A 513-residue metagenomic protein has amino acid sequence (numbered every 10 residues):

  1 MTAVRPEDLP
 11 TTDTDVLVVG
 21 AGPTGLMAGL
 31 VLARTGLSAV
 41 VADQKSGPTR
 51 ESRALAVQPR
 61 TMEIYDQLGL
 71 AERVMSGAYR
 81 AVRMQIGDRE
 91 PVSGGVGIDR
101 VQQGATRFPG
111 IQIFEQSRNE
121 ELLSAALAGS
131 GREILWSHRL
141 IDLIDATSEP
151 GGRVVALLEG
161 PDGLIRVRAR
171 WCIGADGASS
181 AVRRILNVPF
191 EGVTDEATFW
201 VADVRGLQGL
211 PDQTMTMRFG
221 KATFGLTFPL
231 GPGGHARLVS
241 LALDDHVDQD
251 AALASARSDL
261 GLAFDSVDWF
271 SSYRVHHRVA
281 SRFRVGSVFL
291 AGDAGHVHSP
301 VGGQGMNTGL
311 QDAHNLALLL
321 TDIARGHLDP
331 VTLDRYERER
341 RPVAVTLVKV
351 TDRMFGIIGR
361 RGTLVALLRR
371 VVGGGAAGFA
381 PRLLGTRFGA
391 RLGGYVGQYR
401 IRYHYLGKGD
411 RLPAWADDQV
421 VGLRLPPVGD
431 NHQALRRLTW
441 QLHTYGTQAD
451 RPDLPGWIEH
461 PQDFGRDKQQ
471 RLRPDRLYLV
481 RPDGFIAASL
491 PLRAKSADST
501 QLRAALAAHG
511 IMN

Functional and structural regions predicted by a protein language model:
M1-D15, V19, R34-T35, Q44 (+7 more regions): Helical substrate-recognition/capping region of FAD-dependent monooxygenase/halogenase enzymes
T12-T14, D162-W171: Core beta-strand elements of the Rossmann-like FAD/NAD(P) dinucleotide-binding domain in flavoenzyme oxidoreductases
A33-A54: Glycine-rich FAD pyrophosphate-binding loop
R50-A128: Active-site-adjacent segment of FAD-dependent monooxygenases/related oxidoreductases
A125, W171, A175-V275: Conserved FAD-binding catalytic core of PHBH/FMO-like flavoproteins
W136-V154: A conserved short coil-to-beta-strand element within the FAD-binding core of flavoproteins
H246-T308, L328-P330, V343, V350 (+1 more regions): FAD/FMN-dependent oxidoreductases across multiple families
L310-P330: Internal hydrophobic alpha-helix adjacent to the cofactor/substrate pocket in enzyme cavities
